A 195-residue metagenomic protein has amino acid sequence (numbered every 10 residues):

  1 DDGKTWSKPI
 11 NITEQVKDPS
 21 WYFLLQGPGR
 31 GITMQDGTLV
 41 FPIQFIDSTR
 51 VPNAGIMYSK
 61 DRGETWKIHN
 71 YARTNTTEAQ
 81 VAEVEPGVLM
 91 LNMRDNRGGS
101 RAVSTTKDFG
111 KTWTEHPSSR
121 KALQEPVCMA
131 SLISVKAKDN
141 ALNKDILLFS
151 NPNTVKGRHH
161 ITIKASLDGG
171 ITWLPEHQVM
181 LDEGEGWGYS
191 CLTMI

Functional and structural regions predicted by a protein language model:
D1-I195: Asp-box/BNR beta-propeller blade signature and adjacent active/binding-site loops in extracellular glycan-interacting
